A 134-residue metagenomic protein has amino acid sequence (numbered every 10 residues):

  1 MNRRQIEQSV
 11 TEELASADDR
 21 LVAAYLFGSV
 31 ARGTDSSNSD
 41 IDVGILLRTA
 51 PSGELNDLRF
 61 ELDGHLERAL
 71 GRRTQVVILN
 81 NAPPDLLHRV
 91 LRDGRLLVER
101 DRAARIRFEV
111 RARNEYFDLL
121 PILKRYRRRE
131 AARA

Functional and structural regions predicted by a protein language model:
M1-A23, A31-S37, R48-A134: Catalytic core of pol beta-like nucleotidyltransferases
D42-I45: Short, aliphatic-rich beta-strand segments
